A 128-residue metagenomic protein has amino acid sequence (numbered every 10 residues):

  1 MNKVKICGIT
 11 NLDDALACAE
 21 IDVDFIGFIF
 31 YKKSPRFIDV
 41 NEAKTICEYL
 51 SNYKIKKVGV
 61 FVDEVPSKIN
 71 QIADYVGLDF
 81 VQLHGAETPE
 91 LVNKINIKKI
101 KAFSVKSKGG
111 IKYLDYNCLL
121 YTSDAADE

Functional and structural regions predicted by a protein language model:
M1-V4, N52-G59, N96-S104: Short beta-strand/loop segments at the ligand-binding rim of alpha/beta enzyme cores
I6-N11, V60-E64, H84-A86, F103-K106: Glycine-rich beta-to-alpha transition loops that act as phosphate-gripper elements at the mouths of alpha/beta enzyme
I9-A17, E64-I72, G110-N117: Short, acidic/polar
C18, V81: Conserved, mostly hydrophobic/aromatic
I21, Y75-V76: Structural motif
S34-I46, G85-I97, G110-I111: Active-site-adjacent beta->alpha loops and helix N-cap segments on the catalytic face of soluble alpha/beta enzymes
Y121-E128: Conserved small/polar residues in nucleotide/adenosyl-binding loops
